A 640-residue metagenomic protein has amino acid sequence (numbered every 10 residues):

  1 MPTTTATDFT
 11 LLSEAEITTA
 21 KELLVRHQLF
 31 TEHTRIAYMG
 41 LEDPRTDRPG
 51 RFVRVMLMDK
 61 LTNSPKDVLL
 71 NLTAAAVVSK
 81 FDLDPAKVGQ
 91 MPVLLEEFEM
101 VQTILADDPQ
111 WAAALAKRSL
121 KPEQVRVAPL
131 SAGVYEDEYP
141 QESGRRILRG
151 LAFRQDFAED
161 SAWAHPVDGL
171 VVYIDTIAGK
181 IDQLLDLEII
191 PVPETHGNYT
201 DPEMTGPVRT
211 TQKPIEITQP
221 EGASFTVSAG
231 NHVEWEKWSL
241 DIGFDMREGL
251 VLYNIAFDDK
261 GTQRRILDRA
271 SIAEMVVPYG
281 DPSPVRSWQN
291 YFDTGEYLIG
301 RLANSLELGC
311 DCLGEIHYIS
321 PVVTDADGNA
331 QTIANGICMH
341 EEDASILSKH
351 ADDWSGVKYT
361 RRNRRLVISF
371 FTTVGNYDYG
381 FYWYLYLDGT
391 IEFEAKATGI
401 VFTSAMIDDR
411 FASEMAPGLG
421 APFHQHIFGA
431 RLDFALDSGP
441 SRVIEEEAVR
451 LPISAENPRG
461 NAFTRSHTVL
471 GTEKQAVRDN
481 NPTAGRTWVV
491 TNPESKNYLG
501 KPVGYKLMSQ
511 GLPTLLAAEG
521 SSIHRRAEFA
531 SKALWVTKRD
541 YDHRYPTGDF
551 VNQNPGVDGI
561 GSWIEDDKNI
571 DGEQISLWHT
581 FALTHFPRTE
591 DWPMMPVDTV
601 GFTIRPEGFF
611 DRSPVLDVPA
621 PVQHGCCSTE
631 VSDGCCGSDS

Functional and structural regions predicted by a protein language model:
M1, T73-V93, A113-K117, Q155-L250 (+2 more regions): Extended effector regions of multi-domain proteins
T7-T46, L94-E136: Short, non-transmembrane alpha-helical segments in secretory-pathway proteins
L11-L41, R54-V55, D59-L61, K66-T73 (+4 more regions): N-terminal ectodomain recognition module in secreted, GPI-anchored, and membrane glycoproteins
T31-A74, S79, P122-T176, E236 (+1 more regions): Exposed beta-strand-loop-beta-strand "reactive/processing" segments of non-cytosolic proteins
L61-S64, L69-E99, T103, D107: Hydrophobic or amphipathic alpha-helical targeting/insertion segments
